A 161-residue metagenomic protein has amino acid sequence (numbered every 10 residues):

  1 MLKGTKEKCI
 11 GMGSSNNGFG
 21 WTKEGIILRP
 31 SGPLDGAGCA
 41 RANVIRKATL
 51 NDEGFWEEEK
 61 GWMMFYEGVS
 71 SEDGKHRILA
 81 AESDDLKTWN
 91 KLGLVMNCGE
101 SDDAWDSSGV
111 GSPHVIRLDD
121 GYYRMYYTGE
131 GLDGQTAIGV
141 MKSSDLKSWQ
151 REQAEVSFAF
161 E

Functional and structural regions predicted by a protein language model:
M1-E161: Carbohydrate-active catalytic/glycan-binding domains of CAZyme proteins, especially the secreted or lumenal ectodomains
